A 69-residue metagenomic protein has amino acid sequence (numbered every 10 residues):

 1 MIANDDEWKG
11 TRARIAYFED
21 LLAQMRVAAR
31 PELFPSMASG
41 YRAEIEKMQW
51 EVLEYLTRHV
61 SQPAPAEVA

Functional and structural regions predicted by a protein language model:
M1-A13: Short, charge/polar-rich alpha-helical segments
I2, F18, Q24, E32-L33: General nucleic-acid-binding
T11, I15-R26, M48, V52-Y55: Non-transmembrane amphipathic alpha-helical segments
A28, E32-P35, P65: Flexible domain-boundary/linker segments
L33-S61: Short, charge-rich amphipathic interface segments used for partner binding and complex assembly
H59-A69: Long amphipathic alpha-helical coiled-coil segments
